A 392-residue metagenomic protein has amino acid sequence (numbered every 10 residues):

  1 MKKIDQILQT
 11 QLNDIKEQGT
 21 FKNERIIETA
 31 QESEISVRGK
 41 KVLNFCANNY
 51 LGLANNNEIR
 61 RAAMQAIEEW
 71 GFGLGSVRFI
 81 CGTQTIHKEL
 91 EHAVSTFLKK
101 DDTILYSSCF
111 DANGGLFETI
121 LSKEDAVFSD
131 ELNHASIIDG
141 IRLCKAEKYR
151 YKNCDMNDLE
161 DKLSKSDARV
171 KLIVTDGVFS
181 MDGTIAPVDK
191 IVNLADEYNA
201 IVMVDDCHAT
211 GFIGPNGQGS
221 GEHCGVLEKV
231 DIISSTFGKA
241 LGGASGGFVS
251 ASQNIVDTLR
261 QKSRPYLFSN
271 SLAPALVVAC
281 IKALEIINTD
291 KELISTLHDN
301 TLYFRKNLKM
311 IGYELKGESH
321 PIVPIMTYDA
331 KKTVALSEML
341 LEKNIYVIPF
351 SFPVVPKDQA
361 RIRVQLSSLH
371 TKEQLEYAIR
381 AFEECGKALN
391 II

Functional and structural regions predicted by a protein language model:
L8-T10, D14-F72, A200: N-terminal "arm"/small-domain region of PLP-dependent enzymes with the aminotransferase-like
N57, R61-Q65, E69, H92 (+3 more regions): PLP-dependent enzyme catalytic core of the Aspartate aminotransferase-like
V77-T83, E91-G115: Short loop-beta-helix segment that forms the pyridoxal 5′-phosphate
L116-A135: Conserved PLP-anchoring active-site segment centered on the Schiff-base-forming lysine
Y149-V204: Active-site phosphate-binding strand-loop segment of PLP-dependent enzymes
N216, E222-T258: Active-site PLP attachment segment
L241-K316: PLP-dependent aminotransferase class I/II
S295-F304, K309-N344, V354, D358-Q359 (+1 more regions): Conserved PLP-binding catalytic core of the aspartate aminotransferase-like
